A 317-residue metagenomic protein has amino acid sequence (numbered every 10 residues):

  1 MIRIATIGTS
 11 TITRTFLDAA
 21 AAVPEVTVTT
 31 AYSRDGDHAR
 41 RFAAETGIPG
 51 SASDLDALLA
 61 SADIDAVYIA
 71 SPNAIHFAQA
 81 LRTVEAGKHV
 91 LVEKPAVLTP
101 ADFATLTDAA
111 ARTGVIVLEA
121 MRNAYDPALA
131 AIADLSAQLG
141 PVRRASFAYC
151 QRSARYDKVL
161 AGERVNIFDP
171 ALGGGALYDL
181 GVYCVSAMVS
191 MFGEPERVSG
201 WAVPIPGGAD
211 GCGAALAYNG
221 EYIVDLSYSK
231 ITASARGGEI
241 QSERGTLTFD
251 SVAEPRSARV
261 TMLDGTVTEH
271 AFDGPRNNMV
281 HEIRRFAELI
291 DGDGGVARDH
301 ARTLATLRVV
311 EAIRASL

Functional and structural regions predicted by a protein language model:
M1, A66-Y68, A104, R285-L317: C-terminal helix-rich "cap/oligomerization" subdomain common to oxidoreductases
M1-T46: N-terminal Rossmann-like dinucleotide-binding module
F16, T46-A109: Beta-loop-alpha module in the N-terminal Rossmann-like domain of NAD(P)-dependent dehydrogenases, especially those
R34, F272-R284: Active-site loop of classical SDR/Rossmann-like NAD(P)-dependent oxidoreductases, centered on the catalytic Tyr-X3-Lys
A52, V92-E93, V117-E119, F249: Hydrophobic residues in well-ordered beta-strands that form the structural core
T105-R122, R143-R144: Rossmann-fold dehydrogenase core element
N123-E196: Predominantly a Rossmann-like dinucleotide-binding segment in NAD(P)-dependent oxidoreductases
C184-P255, I283-L289: Contiguous beta-strand/loop segments that form the cofactor/metal-binding neighborhood of enzyme cores
